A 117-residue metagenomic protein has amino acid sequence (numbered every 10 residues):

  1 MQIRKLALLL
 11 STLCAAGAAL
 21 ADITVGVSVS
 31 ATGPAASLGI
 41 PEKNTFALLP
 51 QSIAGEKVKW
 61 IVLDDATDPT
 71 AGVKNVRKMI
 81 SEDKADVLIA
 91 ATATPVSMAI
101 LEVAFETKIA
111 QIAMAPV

Functional and structural regions predicted by a protein language model:
M1-L8: Bacterial N-terminal signal peptides that target proteins for export
G26-T45, I53, L63-T70, T92-P95: Extracytoplasmic "Venus flytrap"
S52-K57, E106-I109: Short helix-capping segments at alpha-helix termini
P69-D86: Short, well-structured alpha-helical segments in soluble
K84-V117: Extracytoplasmic ligand/sensor domains, especially the bilobed periplasmic-binding protein
